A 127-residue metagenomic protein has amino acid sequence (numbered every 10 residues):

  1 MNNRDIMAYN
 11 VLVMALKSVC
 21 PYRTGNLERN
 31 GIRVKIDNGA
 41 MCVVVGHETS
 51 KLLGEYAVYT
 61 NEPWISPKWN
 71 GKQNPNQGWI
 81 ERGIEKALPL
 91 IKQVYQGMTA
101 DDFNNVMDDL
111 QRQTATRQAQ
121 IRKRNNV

Functional and structural regions predicted by a protein language model:
M1-R4: Terminal, regulation- and interaction-focused segments at domain boundaries
I6, M14-V127: Charged, low-complexity interaction tracts
V11: Hydrophobic ligand-binding cavity/cleft-lining segments
